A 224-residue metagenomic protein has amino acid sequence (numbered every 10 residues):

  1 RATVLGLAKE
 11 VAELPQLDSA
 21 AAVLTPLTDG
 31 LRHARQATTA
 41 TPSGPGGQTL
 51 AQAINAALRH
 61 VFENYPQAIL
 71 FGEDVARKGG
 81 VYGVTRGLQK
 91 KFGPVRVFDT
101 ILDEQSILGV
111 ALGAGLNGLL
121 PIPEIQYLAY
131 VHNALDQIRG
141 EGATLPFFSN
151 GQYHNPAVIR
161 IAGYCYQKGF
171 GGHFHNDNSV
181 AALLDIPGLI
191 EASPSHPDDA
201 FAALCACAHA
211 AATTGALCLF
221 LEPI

Functional and structural regions predicted by a protein language model:
R1-A21: Active-site or pore-adjacent capping/gating segments
V23-I224: Thiamine diphosphate
